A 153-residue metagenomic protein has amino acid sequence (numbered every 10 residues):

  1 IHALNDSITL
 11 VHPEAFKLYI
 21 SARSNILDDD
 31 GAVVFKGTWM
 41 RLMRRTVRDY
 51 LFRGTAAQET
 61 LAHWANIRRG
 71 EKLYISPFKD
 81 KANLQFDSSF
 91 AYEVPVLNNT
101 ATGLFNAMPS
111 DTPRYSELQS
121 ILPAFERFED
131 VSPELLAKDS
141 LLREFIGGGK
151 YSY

Functional and structural regions predicted by a protein language model:
I1-Y153: Conserved NTP phosphate-binding and transfer environment spanning the P-loop NTPase/kinase superfamily
